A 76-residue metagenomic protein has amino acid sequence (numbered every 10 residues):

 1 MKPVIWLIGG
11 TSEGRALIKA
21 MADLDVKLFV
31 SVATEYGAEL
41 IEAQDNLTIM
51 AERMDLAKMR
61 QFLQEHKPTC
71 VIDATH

Functional and structural regions predicted by a protein language model:
M1-K27: A short, flexible N-terminal coil/short beta segment enriched in small residues
V4, E39-I41: Eukaryote-specific long, low-complexity intrinsically disordered regions
W6-L7, L47-E52, H76: Short, flexible loop segments at the rims of nucleotide/cofactor-binding pockets, characterized by
I8, S31, D73-A74: Structural motif
L24, E42-D45: Short, structured coil segments at secondary-structure junctions
V32-A38: Short, polar loop motifs at secondary-structure junctions
Q44-Q64: Glycine-rich, highly charged phosphate/nucleotide-binding loops
R60-H76: Glycine/small-residue-rich loop that forms an oxyanion/phosphate-binding "nest" at active or ligand-binding sites
